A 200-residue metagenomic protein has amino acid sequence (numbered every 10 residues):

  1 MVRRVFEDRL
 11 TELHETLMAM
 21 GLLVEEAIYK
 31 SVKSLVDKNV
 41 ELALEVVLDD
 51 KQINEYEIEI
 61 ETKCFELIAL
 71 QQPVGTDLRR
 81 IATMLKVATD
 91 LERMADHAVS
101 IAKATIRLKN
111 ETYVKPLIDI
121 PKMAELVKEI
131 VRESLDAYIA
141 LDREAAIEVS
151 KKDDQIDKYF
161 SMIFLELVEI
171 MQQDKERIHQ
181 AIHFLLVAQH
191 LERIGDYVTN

Functional and structural regions predicted by a protein language model:
M1-N200: Cytosolic, long alpha-helical scaffolding segments
